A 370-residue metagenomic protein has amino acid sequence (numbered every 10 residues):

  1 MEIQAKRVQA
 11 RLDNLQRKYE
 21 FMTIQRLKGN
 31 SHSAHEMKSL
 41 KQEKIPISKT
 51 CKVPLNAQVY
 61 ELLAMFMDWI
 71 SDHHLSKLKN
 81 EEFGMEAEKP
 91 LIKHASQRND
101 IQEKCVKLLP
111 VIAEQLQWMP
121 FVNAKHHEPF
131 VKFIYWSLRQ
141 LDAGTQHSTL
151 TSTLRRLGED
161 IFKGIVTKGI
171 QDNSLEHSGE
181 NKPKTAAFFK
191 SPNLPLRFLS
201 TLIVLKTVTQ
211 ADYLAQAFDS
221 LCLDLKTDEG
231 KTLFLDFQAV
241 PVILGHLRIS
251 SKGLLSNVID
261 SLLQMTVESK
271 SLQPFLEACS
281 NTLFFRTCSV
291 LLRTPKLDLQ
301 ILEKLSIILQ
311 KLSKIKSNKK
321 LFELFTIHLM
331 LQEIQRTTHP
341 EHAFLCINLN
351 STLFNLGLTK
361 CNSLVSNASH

Functional and structural regions predicted by a protein language model:
E2-D212, Q216-L221, L244, R248 (+1 more regions): Extended, charged coiled-coil scaffold/tether segments in eukaryotic proteins that mediate oligomerization
E61-L62, L78, E82-E86, V122-Y135 (+7 more regions): Alpha-helical solenoid repeats of the armadillo/HEAT superfamily in eukaryotic scaffolding/adaptor proteins
R98-N99, Q117, A143-T145, T185 (+5 more regions): Alpha-solenoid ARM/HEAT helical repeat scaffolds used for protein-protein interactions
C105-P110, G144-S152, P192-R197, T232-Q238 (+3 more regions): Short sequence/structural elements of tandem HEAT/ARM alpha-solenoid repeats
